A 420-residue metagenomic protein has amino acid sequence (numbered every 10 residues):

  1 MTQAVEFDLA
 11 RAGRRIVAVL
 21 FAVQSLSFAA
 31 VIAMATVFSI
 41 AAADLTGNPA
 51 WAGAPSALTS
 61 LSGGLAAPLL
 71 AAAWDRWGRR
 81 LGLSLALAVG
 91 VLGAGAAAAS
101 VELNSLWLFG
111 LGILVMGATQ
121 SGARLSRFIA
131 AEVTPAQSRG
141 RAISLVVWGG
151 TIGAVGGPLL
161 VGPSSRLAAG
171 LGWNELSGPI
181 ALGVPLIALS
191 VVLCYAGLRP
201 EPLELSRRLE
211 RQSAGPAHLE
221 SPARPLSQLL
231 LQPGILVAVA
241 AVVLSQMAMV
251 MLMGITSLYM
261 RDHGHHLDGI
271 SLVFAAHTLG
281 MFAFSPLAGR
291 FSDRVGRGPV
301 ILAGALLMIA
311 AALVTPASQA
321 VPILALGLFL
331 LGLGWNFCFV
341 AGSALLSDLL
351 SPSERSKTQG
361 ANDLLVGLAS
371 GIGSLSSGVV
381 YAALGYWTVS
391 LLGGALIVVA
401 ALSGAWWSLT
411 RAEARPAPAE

Functional and structural regions predicted by a protein language model:
T2-R14, R199-V239, E420: Juxtamembrane intracellular "pre-TM" segments in multi-pass secondary transporters
S25, L106-S121, I323-F337: Hydrophobic core of transmembrane alpha-helices in multi-pass small-molecule transporters, especially MFS/SLC-type
F38, S121-P135, F337-L350: Intracellular juxtamembrane helix-capping segments at the cytosolic ends of symmetry-related transmembrane helices
A66-R79, A283-G296, Y381: Helix-to-loop junctions at the C-terminal end of transmembrane segments in multipass secondary transporters
A88-L103, L307-Q319: C-terminal ends and interior cores of transmembrane alpha-helices in multi-pass membrane transporters/permeases
G112-G149: Cytoplasmic helix-loop-helix junction between adjacent transmembrane helices in 12-TM secondary transporters
A142-V161, L365-G373: Glycine-rich segments within core transmembrane alpha-helices of 12-TM secondary carriers
V161, R166, V184-E210, S403-S408: C-terminal membrane-cytosol helix-exit motif in multi-pass small-molecule transporters
